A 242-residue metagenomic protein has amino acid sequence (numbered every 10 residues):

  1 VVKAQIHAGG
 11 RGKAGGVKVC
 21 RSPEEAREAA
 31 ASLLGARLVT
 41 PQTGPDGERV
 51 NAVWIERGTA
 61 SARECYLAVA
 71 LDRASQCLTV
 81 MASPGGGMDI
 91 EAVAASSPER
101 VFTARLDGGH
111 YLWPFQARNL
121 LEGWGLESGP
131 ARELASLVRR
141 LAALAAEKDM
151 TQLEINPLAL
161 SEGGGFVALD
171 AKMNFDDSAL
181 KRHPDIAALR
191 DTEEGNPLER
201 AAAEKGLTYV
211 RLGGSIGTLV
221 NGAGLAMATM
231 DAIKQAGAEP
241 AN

Functional and structural regions predicted by a protein language model:
V1-I155, A159-N242: ATP-dependent carboxylate/acyl-activation modules
